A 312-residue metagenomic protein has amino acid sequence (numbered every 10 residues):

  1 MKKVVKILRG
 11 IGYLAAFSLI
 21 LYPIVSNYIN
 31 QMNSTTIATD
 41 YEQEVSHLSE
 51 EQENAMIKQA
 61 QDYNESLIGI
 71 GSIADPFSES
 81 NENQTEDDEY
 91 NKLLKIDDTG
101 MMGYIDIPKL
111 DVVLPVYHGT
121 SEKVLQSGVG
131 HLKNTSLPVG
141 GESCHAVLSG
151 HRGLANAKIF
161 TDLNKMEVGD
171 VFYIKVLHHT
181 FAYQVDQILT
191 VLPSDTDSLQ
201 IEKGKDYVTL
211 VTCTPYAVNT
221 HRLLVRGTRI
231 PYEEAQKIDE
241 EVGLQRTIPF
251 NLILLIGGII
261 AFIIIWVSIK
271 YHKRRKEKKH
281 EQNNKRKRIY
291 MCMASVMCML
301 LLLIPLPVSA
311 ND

Functional and structural regions predicted by a protein language model:
K2-F250, D312: Solvent-exposed, non-transmembrane regions of membrane-associated and secreted proteins
E240-D312: C-terminal single-pass membrane-anchor helix
